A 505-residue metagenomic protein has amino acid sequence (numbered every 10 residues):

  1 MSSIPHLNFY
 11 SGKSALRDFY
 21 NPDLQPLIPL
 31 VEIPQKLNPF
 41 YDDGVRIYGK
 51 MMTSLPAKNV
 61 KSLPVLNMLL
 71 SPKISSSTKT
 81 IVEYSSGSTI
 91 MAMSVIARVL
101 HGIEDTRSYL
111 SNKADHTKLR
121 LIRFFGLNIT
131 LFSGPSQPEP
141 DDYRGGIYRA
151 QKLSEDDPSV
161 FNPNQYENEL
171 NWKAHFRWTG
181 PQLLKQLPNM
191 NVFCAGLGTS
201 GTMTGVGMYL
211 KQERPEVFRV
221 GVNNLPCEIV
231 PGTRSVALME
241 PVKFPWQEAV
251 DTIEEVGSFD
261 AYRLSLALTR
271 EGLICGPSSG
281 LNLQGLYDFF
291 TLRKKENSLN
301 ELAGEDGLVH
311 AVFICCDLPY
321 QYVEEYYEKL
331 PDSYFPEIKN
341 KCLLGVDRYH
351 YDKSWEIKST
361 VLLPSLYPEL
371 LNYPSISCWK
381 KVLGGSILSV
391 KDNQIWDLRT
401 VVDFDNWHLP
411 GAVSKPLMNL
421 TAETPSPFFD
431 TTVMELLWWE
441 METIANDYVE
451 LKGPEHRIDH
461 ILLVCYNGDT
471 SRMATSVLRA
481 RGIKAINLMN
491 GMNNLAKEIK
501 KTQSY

Functional and structural regions predicted by a protein language model:
M1-Q394, R399-H408, V413-G453, R457-H460 (+2 more regions): PLP-dependent amino-acid enzyme catalytic core
V464: Short, surface-exposed ligand- or partner-binding patches at beta-edge/loop junctions that are enriched in aromatics
K501: Short catalytic/metal-binding and nucleic-acid-binding patches
